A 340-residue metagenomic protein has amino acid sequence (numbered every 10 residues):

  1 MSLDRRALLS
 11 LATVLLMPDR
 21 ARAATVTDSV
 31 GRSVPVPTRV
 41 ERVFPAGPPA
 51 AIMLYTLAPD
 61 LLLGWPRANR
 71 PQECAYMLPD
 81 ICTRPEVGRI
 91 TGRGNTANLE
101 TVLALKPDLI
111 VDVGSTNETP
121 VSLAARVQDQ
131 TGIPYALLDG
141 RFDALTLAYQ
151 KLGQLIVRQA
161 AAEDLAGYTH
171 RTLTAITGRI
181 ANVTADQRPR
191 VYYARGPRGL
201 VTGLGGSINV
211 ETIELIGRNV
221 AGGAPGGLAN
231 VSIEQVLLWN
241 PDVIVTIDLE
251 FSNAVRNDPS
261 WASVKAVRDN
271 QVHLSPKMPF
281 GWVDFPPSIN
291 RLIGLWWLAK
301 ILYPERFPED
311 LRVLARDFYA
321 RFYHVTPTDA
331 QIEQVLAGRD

Functional and structural regions predicted by a protein language model:
A7-A23: N-terminal export signals
A24-V26, S33, S122-V201, G222-G223 (+2 more regions): Extracytoplasmic substrate-binding proteins
V30-A58: Conserved H-X4-D acyltransferase segment
F44-P45, L63-W65, I110-V113, A136-L138 (+4 more regions): Structural recognition of the beta-strand scaffold that forms the well-ordered cores of secreted hydrolase catalytic
A50-L105, L109-E118: A short, structured surface patch at a secondary-structure boundary
T116-D129, T246-A262: A ligand-binding cleft/hinge motif common to bilobed small-molecule-binding domains
T202-L228: Alpha-helical, coiled-coil/dimerization segments enriched in small aliphatic residues
A221-G223, L228-F251: Ligand-binding pocket segment of bilobal, Venus flytrap-like solute-binding proteins
